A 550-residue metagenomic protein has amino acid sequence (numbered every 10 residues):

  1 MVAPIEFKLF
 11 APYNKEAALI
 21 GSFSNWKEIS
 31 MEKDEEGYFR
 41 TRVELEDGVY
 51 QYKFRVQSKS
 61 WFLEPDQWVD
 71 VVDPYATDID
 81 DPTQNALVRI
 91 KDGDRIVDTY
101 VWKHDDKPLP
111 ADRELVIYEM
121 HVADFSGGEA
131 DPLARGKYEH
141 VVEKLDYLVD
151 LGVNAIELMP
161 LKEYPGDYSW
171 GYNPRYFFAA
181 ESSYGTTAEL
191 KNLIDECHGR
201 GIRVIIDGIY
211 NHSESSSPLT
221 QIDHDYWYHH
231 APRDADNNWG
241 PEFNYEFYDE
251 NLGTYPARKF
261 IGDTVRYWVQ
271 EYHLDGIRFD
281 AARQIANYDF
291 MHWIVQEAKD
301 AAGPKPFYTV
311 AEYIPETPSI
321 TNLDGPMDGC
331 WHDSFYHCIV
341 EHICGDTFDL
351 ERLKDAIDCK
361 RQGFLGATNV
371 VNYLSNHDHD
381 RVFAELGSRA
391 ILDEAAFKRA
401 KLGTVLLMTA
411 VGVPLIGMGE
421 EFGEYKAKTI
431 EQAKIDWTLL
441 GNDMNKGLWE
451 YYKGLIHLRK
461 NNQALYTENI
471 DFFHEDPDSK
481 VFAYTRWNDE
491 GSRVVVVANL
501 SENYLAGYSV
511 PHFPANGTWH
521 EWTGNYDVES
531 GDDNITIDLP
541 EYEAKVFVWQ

Functional and structural regions predicted by a protein language model:
M1-Y13, S30-Y118, D124-P132, H140: The feature marks proteins involved in alpha-glucan
A11-A17, S24-W26, H512-G517: Short proline/glycine-enriched turn/loop motifs at strand-loop junctions of beta-rich domains
V56-D105, R200, P218-P241, G345-G363: Core domains of carbohydrate- and sulfate-ester-processing enzymes
D112, H121-H273, A282, A286-Y308 (+1 more regions): Substrate-binding/active-site clefts of carbohydrate-active enzymes
R200, T264, Q270-H273, A281-V370 (+7 more regions): Active-site-proximal helices and loops of the catalytic beta/alpha 8
A367-L392: Active-site clefts of carbohydrate-active enzymes
V497-S501: Asparagine-centered strand-capping/turn motif at beta-strand->loop junctions
G531-Q550: C-terminal beta-strand-rich structural cap/linker in extracellular carbohydrate-active enzymes
